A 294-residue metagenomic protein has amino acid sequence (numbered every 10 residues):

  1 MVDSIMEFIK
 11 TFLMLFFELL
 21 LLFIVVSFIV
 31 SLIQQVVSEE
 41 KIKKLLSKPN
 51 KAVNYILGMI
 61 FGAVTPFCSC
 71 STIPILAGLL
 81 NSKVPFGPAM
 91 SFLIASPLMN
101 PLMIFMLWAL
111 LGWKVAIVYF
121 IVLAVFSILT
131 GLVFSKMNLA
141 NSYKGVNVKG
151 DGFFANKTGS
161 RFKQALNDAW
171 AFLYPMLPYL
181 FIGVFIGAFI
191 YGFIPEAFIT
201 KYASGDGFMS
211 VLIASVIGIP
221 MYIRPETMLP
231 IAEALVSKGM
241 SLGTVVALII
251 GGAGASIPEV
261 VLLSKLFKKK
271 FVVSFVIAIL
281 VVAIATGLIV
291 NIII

Functional and structural regions predicted by a protein language model:
M1-P66, T72, F162-P220, L229: Membrane-embedded alpha-helical segments and adjacent helix-loop junctions characteristic of multi-pass solute
F17, L21, S91, V118-V122 (+5 more regions): Internal alpha-helical transmembrane segments of multi-pass membrane proteins, especially GPCRs
L21, V25, S38, S69 (+5 more regions): Alpha-helical transmembrane segments and their lipid-water interface positions in multi-pass membrane proteins
V26, V30, Q34, T65 (+7 more regions): Alpha-helical transmembrane segments of multipass membrane proteins
I29, I33, I42, L76-L79 (+8 more regions): Hydrophobic alpha-helical interface/terminus motif in multipass membrane transporters
K44-K48, V53-N54, W108, G112-F154 (+1 more regions): Juxtamembrane and boundary regions of transmembrane helices in multi-pass small-molecule transporters and channels
G62-F120, P195-F267, F271: Membrane-interfacial helix-loop connectors
F154-F162: Core mid-bundle transmembrane helix pairs that form the ion/substrate translocation pathway in diverse multi-pass
